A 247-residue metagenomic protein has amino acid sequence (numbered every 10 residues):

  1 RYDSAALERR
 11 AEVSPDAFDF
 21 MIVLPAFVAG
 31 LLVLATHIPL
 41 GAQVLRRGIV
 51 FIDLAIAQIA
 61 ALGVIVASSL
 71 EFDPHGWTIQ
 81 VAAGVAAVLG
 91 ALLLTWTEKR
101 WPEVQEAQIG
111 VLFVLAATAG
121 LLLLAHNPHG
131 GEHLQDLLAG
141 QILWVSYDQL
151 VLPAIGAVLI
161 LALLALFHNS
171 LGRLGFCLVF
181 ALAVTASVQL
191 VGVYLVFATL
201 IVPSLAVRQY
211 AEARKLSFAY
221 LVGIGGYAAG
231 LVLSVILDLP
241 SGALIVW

Functional and structural regions predicted by a protein language model:
A5-A35, P74-T78, Q105-E106, G175: Membrane-interfacial amphipathic/re-entrant helices at transmembrane-helix boundaries
P15-F18, L70, P74-T78, H129-V145 (+1 more regions): Membrane interfacial helix motifs at helix-loop boundaries and amphipathic/re-entrant anchors
D19-V33, G76-A86, V145-I155, A186-A198: Structural signature of hydrophobic alpha-helical transmembrane segments
F20-E71, A186: Single transmembrane alpha-helix segments in multi-pass membrane proteins
A35-T36, L40, Q58-L62, V88 (+5 more regions): Hydrophobic alpha-helical segments embedded in the membrane of multi-pass proteins
A42-A55, V64-N127, L205-A219, V232-S241: Short loop segments and helix-boundary regions at transmembrane helix junctions of multi-pass inner-membrane proteins
Q105-F167, F180-V184: Transmembrane helix-bundle core of multi-pass membrane transporters and related energy-transducing complexes
G242-W247: Small-residue-rich transmembrane alpha-helices that serve as helix-helix interface/gating elements in multipass
